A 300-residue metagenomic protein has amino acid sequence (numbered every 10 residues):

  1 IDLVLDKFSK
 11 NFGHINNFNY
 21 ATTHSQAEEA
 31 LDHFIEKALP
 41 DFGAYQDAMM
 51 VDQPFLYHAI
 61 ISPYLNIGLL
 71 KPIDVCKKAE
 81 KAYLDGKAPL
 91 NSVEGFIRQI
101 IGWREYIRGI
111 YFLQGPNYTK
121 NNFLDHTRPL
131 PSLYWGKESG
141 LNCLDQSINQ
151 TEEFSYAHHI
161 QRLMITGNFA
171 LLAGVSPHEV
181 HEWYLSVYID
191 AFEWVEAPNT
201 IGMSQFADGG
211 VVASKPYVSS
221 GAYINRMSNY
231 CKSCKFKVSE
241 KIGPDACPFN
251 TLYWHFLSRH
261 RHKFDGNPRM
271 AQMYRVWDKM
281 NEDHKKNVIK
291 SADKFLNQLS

Functional and structural regions predicted by a protein language model:
I1-L56: Specificity-determining recognition surfaces
A48, D52-S62, I67-S300: C-terminal catalytic domain of photolyase/cryptochrome flavoproteins, centering on the FAD-binding pocket
